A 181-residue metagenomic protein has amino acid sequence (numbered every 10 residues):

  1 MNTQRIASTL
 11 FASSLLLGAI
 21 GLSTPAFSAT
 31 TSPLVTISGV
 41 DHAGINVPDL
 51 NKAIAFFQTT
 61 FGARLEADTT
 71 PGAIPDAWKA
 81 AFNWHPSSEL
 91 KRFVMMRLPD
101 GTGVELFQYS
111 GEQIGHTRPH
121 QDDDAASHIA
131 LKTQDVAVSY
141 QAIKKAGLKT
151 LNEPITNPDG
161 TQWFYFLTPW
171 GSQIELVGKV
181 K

Functional and structural regions predicted by a protein language model:
M1-R5: N-terminal secretory signal peptides that target proteins for export/translocation
T9-S23: Bacterial N-terminal signal peptides
T30-I37: Short, low-complexity N-terminal intrinsically disordered segments enriched in polar/charged residues
V35, N46-D100, K145, N157 (+1 more regions): Core segments of cupin and vicinal oxygen chelate
V40-P48, R92-Q108, T117-A142, Q162-L167: Vicinal oxygen chelate
V177-K181: Short beta->alpha transition motifs characteristic of CBS
